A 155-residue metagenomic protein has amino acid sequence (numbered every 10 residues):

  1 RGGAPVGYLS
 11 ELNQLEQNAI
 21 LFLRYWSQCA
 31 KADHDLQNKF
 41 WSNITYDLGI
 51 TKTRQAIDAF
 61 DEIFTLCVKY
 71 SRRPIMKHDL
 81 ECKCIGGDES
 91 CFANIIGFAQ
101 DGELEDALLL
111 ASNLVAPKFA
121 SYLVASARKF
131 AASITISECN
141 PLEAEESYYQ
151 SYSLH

Functional and structural regions predicted by a protein language model:
R1-H155: Polar/charged low-complexity regulatory segments
